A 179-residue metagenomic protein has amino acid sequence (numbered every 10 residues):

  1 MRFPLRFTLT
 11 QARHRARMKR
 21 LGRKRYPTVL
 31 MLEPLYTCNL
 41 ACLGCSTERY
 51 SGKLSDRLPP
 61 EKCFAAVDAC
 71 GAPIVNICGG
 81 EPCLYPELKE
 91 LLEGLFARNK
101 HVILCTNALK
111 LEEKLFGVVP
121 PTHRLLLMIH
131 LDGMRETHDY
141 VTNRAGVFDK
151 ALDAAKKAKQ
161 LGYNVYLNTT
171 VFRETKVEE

Functional and structural regions predicted by a protein language model:
R2-H123: Conserved alpha-helical substructure of the radical SAM core
L58-K62, G146-K150, T175-E179: Soluble or luminal CAZymes and related metallo-dependent hydrolases
P82, A108-E113, L127-R144, R173-E174: Conserved radical SAM core fold
T122-R124, G162-Y163: A short helix-to-beta-strand connector/capping loop
T142-Q160: Glycine-rich S-adenosyl-L-methionine
A154-E178: Conserved strand-turn element in the central/C-terminal portion of the radical SAM core barrel that lines
